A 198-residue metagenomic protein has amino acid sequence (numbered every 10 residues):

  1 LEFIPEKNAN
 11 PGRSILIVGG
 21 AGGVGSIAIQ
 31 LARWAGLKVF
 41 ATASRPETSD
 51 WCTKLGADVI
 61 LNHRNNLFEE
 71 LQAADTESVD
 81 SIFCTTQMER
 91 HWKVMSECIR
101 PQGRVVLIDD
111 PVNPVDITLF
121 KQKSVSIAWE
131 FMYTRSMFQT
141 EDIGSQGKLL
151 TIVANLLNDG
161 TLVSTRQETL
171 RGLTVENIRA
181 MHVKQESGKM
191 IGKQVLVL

Functional and structural regions predicted by a protein language model:
L1-W34: Short internal alpha-helix immediately C-terminal to a glycine-rich phosphate-binding loop in Rossmann-like
I29, S49, W92-S96, I117: Generic hydrophobic/aromatic pocket-lining and core-packing "Φ" positions
R33-W92: Adenosine-nucleotide cofactor-binding segment
I99-R100: Helix-to-beta-strand junctions that scaffold the AdoMet/dcAdoMet cofactor pocket in Class I SAM-dependent enzymes
G103: Glycine-centered, small-residue-biased loops immediately flanking beta-strands in adenine/cofactor-binding cores
L119-T169: C-terminal substrate-binding/catalytic core of Rossmann-like NAD(P)-dependent dehydrogenases/reductases
T161-E168, R179-L198: C-terminal capping/lid region of NAD(P)-dependent oxidoreductase domains
